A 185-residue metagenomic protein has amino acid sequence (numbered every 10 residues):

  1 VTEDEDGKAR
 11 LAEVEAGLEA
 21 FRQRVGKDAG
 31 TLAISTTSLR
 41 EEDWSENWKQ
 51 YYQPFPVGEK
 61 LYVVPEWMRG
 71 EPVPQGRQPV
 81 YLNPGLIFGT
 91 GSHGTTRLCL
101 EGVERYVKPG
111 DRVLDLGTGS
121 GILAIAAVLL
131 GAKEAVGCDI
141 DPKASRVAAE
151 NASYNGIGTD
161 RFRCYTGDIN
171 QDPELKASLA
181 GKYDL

Functional and structural regions predicted by a protein language model:
V1-V73: N-terminal auxiliary segments of SAM/dcSAM-dependent transferases
G26-L32, I157-T159, L179-G181: Short helix-terminating capping/connector loops at secondary-structure junctions
A29-T31, R77, G110: A general structural motif
E66-F88: NAD(P)H dinucleotide-binding glycine-rich loop of Rossmann-like/cofactor-binding domains, especially the beta1-alpha1
G70, N170-L175: Short loop/turn elements that flank and shape the SAM/SAH-binding pocket of Class I
L82, L86, T90-I169: Conserved SAM/SAH cofactor-binding pocket of Class I
E174-L185: A short acidic, Gly/Pro-enriched loop at the edge of an enzyme's catalytic core that lines a small-molecule cofactor
